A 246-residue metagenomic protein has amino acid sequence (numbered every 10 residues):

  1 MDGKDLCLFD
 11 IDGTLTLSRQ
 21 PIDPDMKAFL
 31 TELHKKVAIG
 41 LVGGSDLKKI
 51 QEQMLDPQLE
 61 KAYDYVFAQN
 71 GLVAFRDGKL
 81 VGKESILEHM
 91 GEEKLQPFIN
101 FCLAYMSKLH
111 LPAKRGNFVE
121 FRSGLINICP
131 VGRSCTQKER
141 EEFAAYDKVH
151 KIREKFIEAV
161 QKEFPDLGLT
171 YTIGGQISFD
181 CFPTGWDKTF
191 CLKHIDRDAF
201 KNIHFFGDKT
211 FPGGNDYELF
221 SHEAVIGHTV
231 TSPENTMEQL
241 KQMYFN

Functional and structural regions predicted by a protein language model:
D2-K4, K36, Y63, S123 (+1 more regions): A general structural motif
D2-L6, I22-D23, F182-N246: Mg2+-dependent phosphoryl-transfer enzymes with acidic/Ser/Thr/Gly-rich catalytic loops
D5-I11, L41: Short, hydrophobic/glycine-enriched beta-strand segments
F9-D12, Q69-G71, R122, C129-R133: Short loop/turn segments at strand-loop or loop-helix junctions that form parts of catalytic or ligand-binding pockets
P21-N117: Active-site phosphate-binding/coordination module
L47, V73, R133-C135, I177-S178 (+1 more regions): Short, solvent-exposed loop/turn segments at secondary-structure junctions
P112-H204: Conserved acidic, metal-coordinating active-site core of Asp-based, Mg2+-dependent phosphoryl-transfer enzymes
